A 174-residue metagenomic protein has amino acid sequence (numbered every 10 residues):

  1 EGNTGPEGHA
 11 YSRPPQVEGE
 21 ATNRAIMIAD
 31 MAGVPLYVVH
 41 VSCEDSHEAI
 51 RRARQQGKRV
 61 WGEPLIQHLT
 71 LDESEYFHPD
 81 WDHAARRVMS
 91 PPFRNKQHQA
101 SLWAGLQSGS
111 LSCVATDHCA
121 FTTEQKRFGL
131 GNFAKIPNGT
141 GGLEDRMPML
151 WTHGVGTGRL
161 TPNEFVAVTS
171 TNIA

Functional and structural regions predicted by a protein language model:
E1-V114, L130: Histidine/acidic residue-rich metal-binding segments in metalloenzymes
E7-G33, S112-V114, A120-A174: His/Asp/Glu-enriched, well-ordered alpha-helical/loop segment that forms or immediately abuts the divalent-metal
